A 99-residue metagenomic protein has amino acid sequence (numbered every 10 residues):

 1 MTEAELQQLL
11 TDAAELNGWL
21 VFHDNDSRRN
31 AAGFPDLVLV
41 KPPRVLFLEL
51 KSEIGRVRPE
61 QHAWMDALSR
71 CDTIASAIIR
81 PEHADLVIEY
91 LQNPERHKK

Functional and structural regions predicted by a protein language model:
M1-K99: Catalytic phosphate/metal-binding cores of nucleic-acid and nucleotide-processing enzymes, i.e., regions that mediate
